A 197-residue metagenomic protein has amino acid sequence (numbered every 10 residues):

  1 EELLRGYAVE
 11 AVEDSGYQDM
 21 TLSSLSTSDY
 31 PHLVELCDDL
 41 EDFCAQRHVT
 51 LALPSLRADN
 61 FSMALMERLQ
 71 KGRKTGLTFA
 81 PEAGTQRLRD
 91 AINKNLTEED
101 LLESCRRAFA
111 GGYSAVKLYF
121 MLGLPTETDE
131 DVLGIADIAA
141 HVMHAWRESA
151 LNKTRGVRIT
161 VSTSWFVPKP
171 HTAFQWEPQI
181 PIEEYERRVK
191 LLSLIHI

Functional and structural regions predicted by a protein language model:
L3-T160: Conserved SAM/AdoMet-binding glycine-rich loop
Y17-M20, V132, H171, I180 (+1 more regions): Repeat-solenoid scaffold signature
N60-L65, L96, P170-H171, P178 (+1 more regions): Solvent-exposed, flexible loop/coil residues
A140, H144-R155, Q175-E186, L191-L192: Long, polar/charge-rich, low-hydrophobicity segments
T163-A173: Short, conserved secondary-structure transition motifs
I195-I197: Conserved small/polar residues in nucleotide/adenosyl-binding loops
